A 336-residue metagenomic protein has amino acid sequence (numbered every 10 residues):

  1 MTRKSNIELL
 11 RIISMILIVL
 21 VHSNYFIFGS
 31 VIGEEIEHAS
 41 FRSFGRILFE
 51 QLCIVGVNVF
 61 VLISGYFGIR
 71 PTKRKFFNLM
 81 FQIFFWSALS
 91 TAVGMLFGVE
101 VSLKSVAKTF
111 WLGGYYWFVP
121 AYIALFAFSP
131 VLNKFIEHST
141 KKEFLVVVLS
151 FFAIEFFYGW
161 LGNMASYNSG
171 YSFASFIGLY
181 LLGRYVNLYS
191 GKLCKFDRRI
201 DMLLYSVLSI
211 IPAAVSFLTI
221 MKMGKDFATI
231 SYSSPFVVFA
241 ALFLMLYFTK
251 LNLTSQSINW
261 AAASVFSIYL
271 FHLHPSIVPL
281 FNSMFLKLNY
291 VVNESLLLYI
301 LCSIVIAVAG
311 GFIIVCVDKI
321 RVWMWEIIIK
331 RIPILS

Functional and structural regions predicted by a protein language model:
M1-S14, S139-E143: N-terminal membrane topogenic signal
S14, S43-V61, G68-Y116, P120-L125 (+4 more regions): Transmembrane alpha-helical segments and their boundary/interface "anchor" motifs in multi-pass integral membrane
I16-S23, W86-M95, V148-G162, Y205-I220 (+1 more regions): Aromatic-anchored segments of alpha-helical transmembrane domains
F44-G56, V106-A121, W160-L179, A213-A241 (+1 more regions): Interfacial loop-to-helix transition and helix-capping segments at the boundaries of transmembrane helices
L62, Y66-R70, L125, S129-N133 (+3 more regions): Hydrophobic transmembrane alpha-helices
T72-K75, F126-S150, Y185-S206: Solvent-exposed interhelical
A92, I220-W323: Alpha-helical transmembrane segments of multi-pass integral membrane proteins
F144-S190: Loop-centered beta-sheet repeat module
